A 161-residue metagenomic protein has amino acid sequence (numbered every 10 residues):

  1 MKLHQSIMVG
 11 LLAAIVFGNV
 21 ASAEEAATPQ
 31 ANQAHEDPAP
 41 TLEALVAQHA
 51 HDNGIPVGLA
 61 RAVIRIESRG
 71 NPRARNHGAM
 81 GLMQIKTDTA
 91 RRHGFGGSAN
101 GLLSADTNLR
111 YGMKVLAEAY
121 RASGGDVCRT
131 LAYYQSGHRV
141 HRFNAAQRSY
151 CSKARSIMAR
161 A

Functional and structural regions predicted by a protein language model:
M1-M8: Bacterial N-terminal signal peptides that target proteins for export
V9-V16: Bacterial N-terminal signal peptides
G18-N19, A23-R69, I157: Export/targeting segments at the very N-terminus of extracytoplasmic proteins
I55-G70, L109-M113, L131-S136: Short, functionally critical alpha-helical segments immediately adjacent to catalytic or ligand/cofactor-binding
S68-N71, T89-R92, G137-V140: Solvent-exposed loop/turn segments at secondary-structure junctions within structured extracellular/periplasmic domains
G78-G96, G112: Substrate-binding/active-site groove segments that recognize and process beta-1,4-linked N-acetyl-hexosamine
A99-N108: A short, structured beta-strand-centered segment in the mid-to-C-terminal lobe of catalytic cores from group-transfer
T130-A161: Catalytic and substrate-binding regions of cell-wall glycan-acting enzymes that process beta-1,4-linked
